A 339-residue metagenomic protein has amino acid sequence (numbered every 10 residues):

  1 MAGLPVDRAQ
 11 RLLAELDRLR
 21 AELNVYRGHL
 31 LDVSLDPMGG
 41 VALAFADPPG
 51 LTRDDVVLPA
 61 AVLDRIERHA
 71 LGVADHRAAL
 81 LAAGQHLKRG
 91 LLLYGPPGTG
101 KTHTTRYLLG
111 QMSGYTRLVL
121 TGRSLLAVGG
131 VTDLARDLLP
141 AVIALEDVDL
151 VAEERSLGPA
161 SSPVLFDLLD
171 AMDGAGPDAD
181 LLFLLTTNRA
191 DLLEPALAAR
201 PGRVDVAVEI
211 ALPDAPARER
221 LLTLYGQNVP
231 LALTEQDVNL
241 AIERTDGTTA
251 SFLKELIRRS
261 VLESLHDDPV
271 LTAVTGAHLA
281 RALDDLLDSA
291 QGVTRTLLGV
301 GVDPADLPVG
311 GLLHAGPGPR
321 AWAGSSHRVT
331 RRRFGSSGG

Functional and structural regions predicted by a protein language model:
M1-D75, L87-K88, L93, L108 (+3 more regions): AAA+ P-loop ATPase mechanoenzymes
A2-G3, E209-I210, I242-E243: Short, glycine/charged-rich beta-strand-loop motifs at protein surfaces that mediate ligand recognition and catalysis
V6, Q10, D191, P216 (+1 more regions): Loop/helix-junction capping segments adjacent to catalytic residues or to phosphate/diphosphate-binding pockets
A21, D75-A78, D173, P177 (+3 more regions): Generic structural signal for secondary-structure transition and capping sites
N24-R27, L81, D268: Long, hydrophobic, amphipathic alpha-helical segments used as structural scaffolds
R53-N239, G339: Walker A/P-loop NTP-binding motif of AAA+ ATPase domains
R200, A215-G339: C-terminal alpha-helical "lid" subdomain
